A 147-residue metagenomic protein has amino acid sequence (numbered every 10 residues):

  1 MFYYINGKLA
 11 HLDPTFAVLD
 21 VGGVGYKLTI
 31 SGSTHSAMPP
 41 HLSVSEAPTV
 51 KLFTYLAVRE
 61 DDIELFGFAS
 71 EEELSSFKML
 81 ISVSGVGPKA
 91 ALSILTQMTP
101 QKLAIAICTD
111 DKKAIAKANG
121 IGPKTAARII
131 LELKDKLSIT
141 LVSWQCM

Functional and structural regions predicted by a protein language model:
M1-S82, P88: Structure-specific DNA junction-binding interface
S84, K102, L137-L141: Conserved NTP-handling cores and scaffolds of large molecular machines
L131-M147: Strongly charged, low-complexity linkers/loops
